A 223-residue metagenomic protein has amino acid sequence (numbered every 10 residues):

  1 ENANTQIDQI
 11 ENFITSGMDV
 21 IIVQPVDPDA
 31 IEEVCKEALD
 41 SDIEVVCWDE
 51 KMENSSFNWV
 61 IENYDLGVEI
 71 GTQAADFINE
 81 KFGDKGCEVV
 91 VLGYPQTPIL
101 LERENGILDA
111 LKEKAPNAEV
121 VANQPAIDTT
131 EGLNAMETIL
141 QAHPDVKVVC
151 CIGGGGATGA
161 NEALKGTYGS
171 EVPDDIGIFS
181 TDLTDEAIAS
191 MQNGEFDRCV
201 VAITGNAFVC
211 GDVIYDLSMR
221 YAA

Functional and structural regions predicted by a protein language model:
E1-A223: A residue-level marker of the well-folded mature domains of exported/periplasmic proteins
